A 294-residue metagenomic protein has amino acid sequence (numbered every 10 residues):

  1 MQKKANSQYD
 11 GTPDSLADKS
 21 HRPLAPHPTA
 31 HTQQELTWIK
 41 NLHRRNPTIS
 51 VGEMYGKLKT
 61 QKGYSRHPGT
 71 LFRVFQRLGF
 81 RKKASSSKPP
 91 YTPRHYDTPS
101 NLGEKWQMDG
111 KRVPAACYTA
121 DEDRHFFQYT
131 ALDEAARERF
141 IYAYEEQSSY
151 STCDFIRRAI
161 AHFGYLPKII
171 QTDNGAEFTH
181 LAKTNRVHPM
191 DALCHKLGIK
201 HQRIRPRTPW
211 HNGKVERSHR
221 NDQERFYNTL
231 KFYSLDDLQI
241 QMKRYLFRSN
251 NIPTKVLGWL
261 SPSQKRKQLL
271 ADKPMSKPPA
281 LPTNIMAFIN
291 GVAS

Functional and structural regions predicted by a protein language model:
M1-Y9: Double-stranded DNA-binding cores of transcription factors and transposases
K3, T70-L71, S87, T172 (+2 more regions): Proline- and acidic/polar-enriched loop/turn elements at helix boundaries
T12-W106, G110-A116, A176, H188-D191 (+1 more regions): Basic, flexible linker segments flanking DNA-binding modules in nucleic acid-interacting mobile-element proteins
H43, L58, K62, R139 (+2 more regions): Short amphipathic alpha-helical interaction patches enriched in hydrophobic/aromatic residues with interspersed Lys/Arg
T60-Q61, R77, H162, K196 (+1 more regions): Residues at alpha-helix termini
E104-Q128, A136-K243, F247-R248: RNase H-like DDE/DDD metal-dependent nuclease/strand-transfer catalytic core used by mobile genetic elements
L197-I199, N221-S294: C-terminal domain-tail junction helix/linker
